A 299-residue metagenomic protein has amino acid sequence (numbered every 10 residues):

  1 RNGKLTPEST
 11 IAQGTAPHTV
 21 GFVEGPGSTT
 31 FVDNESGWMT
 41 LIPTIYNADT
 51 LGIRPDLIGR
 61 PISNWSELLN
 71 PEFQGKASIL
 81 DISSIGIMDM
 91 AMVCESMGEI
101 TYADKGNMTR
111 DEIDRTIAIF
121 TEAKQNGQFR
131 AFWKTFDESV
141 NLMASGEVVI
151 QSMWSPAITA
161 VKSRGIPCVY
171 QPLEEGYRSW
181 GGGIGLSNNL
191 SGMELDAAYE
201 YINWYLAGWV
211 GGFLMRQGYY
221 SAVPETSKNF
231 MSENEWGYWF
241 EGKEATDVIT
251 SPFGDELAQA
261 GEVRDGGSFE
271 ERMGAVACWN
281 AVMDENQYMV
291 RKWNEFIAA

Functional and structural regions predicted by a protein language model:
R1-V140: Extracytoplasmic ligand-binding site segments that recognize negatively charged/polar headgroups
N2-V32, I119, N234-M273: Surface-exposed intrinsically disordered loops and tails
T50-L57, V93, G181-E194, F213-R216: A bilobed periplasmic-binding-protein/Venus flytrap-type ligand-binding module shared by bacterial periplasmic
S63-E67, I85, D89, D111-I119 (+10 more regions): Extracytoplasmic/secreted proteins, especially bacterial periplasmic and envelope-associated proteins
N70-Q74, A91-S96, T121, Q125 (+7 more regions): Sec-exported extracytoplasmic/periplasmic mature domains
Q128-S191, K228: Extracytoplasmic/periplasmic substrate-binding proteins
L186-D265: Mature extracytoplasmic/periplasmic domains
F253-A299: Conserved C-terminal helix/tail region of periplasmic/extracytoplasmic solute-binding proteins
